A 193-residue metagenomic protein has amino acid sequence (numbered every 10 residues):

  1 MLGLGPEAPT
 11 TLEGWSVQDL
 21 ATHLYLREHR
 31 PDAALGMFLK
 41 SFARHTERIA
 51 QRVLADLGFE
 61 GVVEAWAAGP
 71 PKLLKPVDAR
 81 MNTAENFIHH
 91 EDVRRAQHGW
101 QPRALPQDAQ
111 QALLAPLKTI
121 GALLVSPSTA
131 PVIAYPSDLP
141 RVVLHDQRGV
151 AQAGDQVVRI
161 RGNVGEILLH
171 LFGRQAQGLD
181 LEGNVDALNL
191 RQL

Functional and structural regions predicted by a protein language model:
M1-G36: An N-terminal domain-cap segment
L4-E7, R30-H45, G61-L193: Structured surface interface patches that mediate subunit assembly and partner/cofactor docking
L12-S16, A50-L54, D78-M81, R159: Short, contiguous, pocket-lining structural segments that sit at or immediately flank catalytic/ligand-binding sites
E47-V63: Acyl-thioester-dependent acyl-group transfer interface
